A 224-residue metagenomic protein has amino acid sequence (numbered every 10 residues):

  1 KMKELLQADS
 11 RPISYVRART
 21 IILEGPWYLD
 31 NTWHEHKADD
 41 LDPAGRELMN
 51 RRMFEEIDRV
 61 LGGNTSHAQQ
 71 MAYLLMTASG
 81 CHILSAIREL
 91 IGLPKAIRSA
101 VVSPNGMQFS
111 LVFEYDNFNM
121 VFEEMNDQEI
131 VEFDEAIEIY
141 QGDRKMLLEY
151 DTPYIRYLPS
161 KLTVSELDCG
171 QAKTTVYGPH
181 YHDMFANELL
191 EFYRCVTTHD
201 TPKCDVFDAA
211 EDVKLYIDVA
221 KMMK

Functional and structural regions predicted by a protein language model:
K1-L48: A contiguous active-site-proximal alpha/beta segment in oxidoreductase catalytic domains
V16-A18, P159-S165: Short, hydrophobic/proline-enriched secondary-structure or compact coil segments at domain edges
P26-T32, E135, D151, S160: Short aromatic-enriched loop/helix-cap "lid" or pocket-rim segments at secondary-structure transitions that line
D40-L41, D58-Y154, G178-P179, M184-D200 (+1 more regions): Contiguous beta-strand/loop segments that form the cofactor/metal-binding neighborhood of enzyme cores
E47-G62: Glycine-rich active-site loop/strand segments that organize a redox cofactor
K203-D208, D212: A conserved FAD-binding loop/helix module that cradles the flavin
M223-K224: A short N-terminal helical cap/helix-turn-helix that marks the beginning of AMP-binding/adenylate-forming
